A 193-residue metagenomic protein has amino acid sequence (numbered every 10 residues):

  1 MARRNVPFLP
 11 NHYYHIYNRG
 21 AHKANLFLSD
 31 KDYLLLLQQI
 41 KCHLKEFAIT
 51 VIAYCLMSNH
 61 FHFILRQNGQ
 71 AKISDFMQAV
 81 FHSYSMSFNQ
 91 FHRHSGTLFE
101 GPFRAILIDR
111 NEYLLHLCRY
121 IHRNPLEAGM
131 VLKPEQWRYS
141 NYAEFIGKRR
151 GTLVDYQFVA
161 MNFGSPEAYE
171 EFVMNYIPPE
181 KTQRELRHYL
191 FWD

Functional and structural regions predicted by a protein language model:
M1-I52, M57, R66-D193: Short Pro-Cys-Gly-centered "Cys-loop" motif that presents a nucleophilic cysteine in a tight turn
